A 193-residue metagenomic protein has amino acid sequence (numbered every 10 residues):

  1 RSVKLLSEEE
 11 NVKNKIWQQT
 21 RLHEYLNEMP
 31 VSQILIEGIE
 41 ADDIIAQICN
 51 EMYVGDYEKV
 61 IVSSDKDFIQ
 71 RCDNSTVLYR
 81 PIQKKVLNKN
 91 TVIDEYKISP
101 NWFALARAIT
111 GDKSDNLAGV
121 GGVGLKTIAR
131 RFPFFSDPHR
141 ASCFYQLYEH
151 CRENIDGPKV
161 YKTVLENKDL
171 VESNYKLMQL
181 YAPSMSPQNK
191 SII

Functional and structural regions predicted by a protein language model:
R1: Non-catalytic, usually N-terminal nucleic-acid engagement modules in DNA/RNA processing proteins
L5-K190: Extended two-metal-dependent nuclease catalytic cores across DNA- and RNA-processing enzymes
